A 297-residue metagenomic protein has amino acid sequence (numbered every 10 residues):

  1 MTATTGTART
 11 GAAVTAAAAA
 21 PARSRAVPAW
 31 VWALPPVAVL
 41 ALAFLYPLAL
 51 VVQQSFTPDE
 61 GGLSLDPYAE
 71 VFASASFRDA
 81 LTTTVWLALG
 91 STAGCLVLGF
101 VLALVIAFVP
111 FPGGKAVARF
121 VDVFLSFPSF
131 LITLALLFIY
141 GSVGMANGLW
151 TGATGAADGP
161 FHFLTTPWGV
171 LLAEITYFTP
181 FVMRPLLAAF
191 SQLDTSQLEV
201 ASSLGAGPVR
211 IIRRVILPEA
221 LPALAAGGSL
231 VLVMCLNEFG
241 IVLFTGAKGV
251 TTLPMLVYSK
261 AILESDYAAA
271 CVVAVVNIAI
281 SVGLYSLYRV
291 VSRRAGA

Functional and structural regions predicted by a protein language model:
M1-L34, V109-K115, L287-A297: Transmembrane alpha-helical segments of polytopic membrane transport and secretion proteins
P28-D59, A75-S191, E219, A223 (+3 more regions): Membrane-water interface segments at the C-terminal ends of transmembrane alpha-helices in multi-pass inner-membrane
T57-G61, F239-S265: Glycine-rich helix-loop "coupling/hinge" segments at transmembrane-helix boundaries in multipass transporters
G61-S64, S142-V143, A189-E199, P208-R210 (+4 more regions): Transmembrane helix boundary and interhelical loop/hinge segments in multi-pass membrane proteins
L63-F72: A short amphipathic helical element positioned immediately N-terminal to and/or at the very start of a transmembrane
L204-A206, P218: Glycine/proline-centered hinge or cleavage motifs at structural transition points of membrane proteins
